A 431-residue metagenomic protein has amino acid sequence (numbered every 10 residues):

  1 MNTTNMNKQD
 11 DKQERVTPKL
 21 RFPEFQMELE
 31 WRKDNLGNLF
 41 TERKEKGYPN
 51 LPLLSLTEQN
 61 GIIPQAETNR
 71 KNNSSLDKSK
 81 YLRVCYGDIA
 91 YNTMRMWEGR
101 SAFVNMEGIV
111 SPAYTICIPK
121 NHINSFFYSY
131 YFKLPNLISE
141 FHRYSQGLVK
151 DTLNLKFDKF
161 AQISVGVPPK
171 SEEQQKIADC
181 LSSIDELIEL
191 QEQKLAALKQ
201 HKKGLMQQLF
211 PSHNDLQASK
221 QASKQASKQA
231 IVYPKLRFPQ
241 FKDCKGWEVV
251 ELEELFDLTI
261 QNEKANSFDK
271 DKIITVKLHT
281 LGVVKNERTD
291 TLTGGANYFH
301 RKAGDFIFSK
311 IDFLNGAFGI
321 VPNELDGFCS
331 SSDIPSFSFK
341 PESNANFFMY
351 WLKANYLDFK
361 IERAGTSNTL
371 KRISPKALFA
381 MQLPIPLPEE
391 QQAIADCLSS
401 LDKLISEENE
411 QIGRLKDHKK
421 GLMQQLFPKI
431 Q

Functional and structural regions predicted by a protein language model:
M1-M27, S183, L190-C244, E410-Q431: Short amphipathic coiled-coil heptad-repeat segments
N5-N7, N35-V167, S223, E253-I385: DNA target-recognition domains and sequence-specific DNA-contacting regions of bacterial/archaeal
T17-G47, R237-E263: Non-catalytic DNA-recognition/assembly elements of restriction-modification systems
R95, C180-S182, D312, C397-S399: Short, surface-exposed secondary-structure boundary micro-motifs
K176-A178: Short, solvent-exposed loop/turn segments enriched in Ser/Thr/Gly
L181, I188, M206, W247 (+2 more regions): Short, structured motif recognition centered on aromatic/hydrophobic residues
